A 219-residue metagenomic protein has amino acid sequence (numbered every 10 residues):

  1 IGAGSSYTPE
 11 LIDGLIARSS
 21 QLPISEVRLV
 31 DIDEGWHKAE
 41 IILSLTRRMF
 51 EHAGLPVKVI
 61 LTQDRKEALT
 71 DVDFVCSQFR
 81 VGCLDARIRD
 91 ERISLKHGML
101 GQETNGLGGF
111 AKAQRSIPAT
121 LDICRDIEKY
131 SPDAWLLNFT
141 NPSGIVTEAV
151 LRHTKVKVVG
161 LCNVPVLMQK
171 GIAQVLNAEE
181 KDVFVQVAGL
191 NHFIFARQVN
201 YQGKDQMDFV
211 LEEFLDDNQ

Functional and structural regions predicted by a protein language model:
I1-L22, V30: N-terminal Rossmann-like dinucleotide-binding module
G4-T8, E34-W36, C83, N138-V146 (+1 more regions): Gly/Ser/Thr-rich loops at beta-strand to alpha-helix junctions that form or flank small-molecule/cofactor-binding
A17-G54: Glycine-rich phosphate-binding loop and adjoining beta1-alpha1-beta2 segment of Rossmann-like nucleotide-binding folds
A17-S20, R47-E51, K129, E148-V158 (+1 more regions): Short, surface-exposed basic-aromatic patches at helix termini and helix-loop junctions that form
R47, V81-H153: Rossmann-fold NAD(P)-binding glycine/threonine-rich loop
K58-D71: Short acidic low-complexity segments
L69, D73-F79: N-terminal Rossmann-like NAD(P) cofactor-binding module of classical short-chain dehydrogenase/reductase
V156-K157, L161-Q219: Substrate/ligand-engaging "lid" and interaction regions
